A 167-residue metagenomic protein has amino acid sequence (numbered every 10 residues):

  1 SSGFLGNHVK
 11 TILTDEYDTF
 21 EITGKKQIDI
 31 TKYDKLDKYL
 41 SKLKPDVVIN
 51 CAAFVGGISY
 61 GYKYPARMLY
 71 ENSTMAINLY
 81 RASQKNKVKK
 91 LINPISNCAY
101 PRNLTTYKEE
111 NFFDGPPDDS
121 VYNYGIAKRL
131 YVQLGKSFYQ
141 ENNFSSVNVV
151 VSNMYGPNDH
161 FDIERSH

Functional and structural regions predicted by a protein language model:
S1-D15: N-terminal Rossmann NAD(P)H-binding glycine-rich loop of SDR-like oxidoreductase domains
T14-K38: Adenosine-cofactor binding site in Rossmann-like domains, unifying the SAM/SAH pocket of S-adenosylmethionine-dependent
T23, V48-F54, L91-N97, V149-V151: SDR active-site strand-loop-helix element
T31, N97-Y100, M154-G156: Conserved sequence/active-site signature of Rossmann-fold short-chain dehydrogenase/reductase
D34-N72, A82-K85: NAD(P)H-binding glycine-rich loop region in Rossmannoid oxidoreductase-like domains and their noncatalytic homologs
N72, Y124, K128: Active-site YXXXK catalytic motif of short-chain dehydrogenase/reductase
I77-V121, V147: Conserved Rossmann-fold NAD(P)-dependent oxidoreductase catalytic core, especially the SDR/UDP-sugar
N103-E110, R129, Q133-H167: NAD(P)-dependent short-chain dehydrogenase/reductase
